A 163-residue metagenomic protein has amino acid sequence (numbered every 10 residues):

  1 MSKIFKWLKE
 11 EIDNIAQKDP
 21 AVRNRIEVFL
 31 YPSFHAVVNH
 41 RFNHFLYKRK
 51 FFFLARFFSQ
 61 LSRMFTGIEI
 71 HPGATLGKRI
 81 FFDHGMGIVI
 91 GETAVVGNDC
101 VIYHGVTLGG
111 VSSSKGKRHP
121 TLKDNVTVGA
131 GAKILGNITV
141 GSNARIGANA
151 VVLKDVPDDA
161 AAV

Functional and structural regions predicted by a protein language model:
M1-T66: Terminal amphipathic alpha-helical/low-complexity segments used for targeting or macromolecular assembly
L54, F58, V101, V111-S112: Extended, non-globular alpha-helical segments
T66, H71-P72, G77-K78, D83-E92 (+10 more regions): Left-handed beta-helix
